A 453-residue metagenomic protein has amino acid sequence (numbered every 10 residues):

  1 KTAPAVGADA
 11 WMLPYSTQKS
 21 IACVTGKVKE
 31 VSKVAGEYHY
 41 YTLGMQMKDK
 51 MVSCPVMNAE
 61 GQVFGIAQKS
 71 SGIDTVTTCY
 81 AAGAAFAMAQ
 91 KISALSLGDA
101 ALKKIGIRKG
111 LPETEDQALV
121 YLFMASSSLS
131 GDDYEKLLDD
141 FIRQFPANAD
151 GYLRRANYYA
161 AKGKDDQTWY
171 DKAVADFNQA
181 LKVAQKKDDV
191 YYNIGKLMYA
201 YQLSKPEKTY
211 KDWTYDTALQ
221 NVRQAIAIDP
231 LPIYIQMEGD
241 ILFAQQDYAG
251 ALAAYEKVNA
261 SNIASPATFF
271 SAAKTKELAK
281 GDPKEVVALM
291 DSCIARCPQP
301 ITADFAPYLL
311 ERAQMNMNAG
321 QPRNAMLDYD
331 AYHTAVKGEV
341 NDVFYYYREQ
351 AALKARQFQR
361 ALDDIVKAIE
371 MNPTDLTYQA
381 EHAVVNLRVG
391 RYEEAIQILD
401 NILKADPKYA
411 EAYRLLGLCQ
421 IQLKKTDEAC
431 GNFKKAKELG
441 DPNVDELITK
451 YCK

Functional and structural regions predicted by a protein language model:
T2-Y40, M47-V52, A67-T78: Flexible, gly/ser-rich surface segments that form the specificity/activation loops bordering the active-site cleft
I66-D133: C-terminal cap/linker of serine protease catalytic domains
G151, V190, Y234-I235, T268 (+6 more regions): TPR alpha-solenoid repeat register
R154, N193, M237, S271 (+6 more regions): Canonical tetratricopeptide repeat
N157, A161-K164, K196, L203 (+6 more regions): Residue-level recognition of tetratricopeptide repeat
A161, A200-Q202, A244, L278-A279 (+4 more regions): Register position in tetratricopeptide repeats
E339, Q350, K354, L418-K453: Terminal, low-structured helical/coil segments at or just beyond the last alpha-helical repeat
